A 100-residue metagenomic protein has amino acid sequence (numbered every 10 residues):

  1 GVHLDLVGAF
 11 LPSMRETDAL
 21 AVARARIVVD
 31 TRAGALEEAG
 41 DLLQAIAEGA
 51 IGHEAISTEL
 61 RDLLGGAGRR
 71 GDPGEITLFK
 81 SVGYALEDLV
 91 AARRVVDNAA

Functional and structural regions predicted by a protein language model:
L6-G8: Acidic carboxylate diad motif detector
S13-A100: Adenosine-phosphate binding glycine-rich loop
